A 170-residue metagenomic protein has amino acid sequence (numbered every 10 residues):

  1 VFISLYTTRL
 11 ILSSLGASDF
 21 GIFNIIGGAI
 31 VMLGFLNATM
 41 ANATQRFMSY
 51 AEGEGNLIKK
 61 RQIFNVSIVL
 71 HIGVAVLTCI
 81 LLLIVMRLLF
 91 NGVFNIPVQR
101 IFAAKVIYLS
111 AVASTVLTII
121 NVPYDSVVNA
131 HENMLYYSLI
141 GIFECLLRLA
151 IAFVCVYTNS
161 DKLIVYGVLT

Functional and structural regions predicted by a protein language model:
V1, G28-V31, V66, A75 (+3 more regions): Residue-level recognition of pore/gate-forming positions within transmembrane alpha-helices of multi-pass
V1-S49, C79, L83, R148-L149: Signature of the first transmembrane helix
G16-A17, L33-H71, F90-F94, P123-Y124 (+1 more regions): Transmembrane-helix boundary and interhelical linker motifs in polytopic inner-membrane proteins
F20-G21, S126, M134-S138, L163-G167: Alpha-helical transmembrane segments and their helix-entry boundary regions
G27-V31, L70, K105-S110, N133-Y137: Short alpha-helical transmembrane interface motifs in multi-pass membrane proteins
C79-Q99: Short membrane-interface helical motifs at transmembrane helix boundaries in multi-pass membrane transporters
L109, S138-T170: Hydrophobic alpha-helical transmembrane segments
A113-F143, F153-V156: Membrane-interface junctions at transmembrane-helix termini in multi-pass inner-membrane proteins
